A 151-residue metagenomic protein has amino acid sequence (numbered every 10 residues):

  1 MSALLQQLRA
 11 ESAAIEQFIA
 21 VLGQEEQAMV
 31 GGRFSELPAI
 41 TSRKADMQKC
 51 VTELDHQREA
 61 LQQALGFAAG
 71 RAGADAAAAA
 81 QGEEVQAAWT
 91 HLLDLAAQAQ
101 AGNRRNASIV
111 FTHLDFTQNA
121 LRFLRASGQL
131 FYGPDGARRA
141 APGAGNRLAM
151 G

Functional and structural regions predicted by a protein language model:
M1-A77, A87: Extended, charge-rich alpha-helical scaffolding segments
A74-G151: Short terminal interaction segments
